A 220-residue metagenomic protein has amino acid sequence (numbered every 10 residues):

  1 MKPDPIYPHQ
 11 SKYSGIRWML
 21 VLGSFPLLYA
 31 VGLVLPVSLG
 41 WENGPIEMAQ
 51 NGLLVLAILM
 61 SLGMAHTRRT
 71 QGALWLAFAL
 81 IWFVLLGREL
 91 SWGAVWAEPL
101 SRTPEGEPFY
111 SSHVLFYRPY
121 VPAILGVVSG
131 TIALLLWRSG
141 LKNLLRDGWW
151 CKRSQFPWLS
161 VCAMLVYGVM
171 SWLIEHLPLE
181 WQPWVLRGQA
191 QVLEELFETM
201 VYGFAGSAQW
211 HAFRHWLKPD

Functional and structural regions predicted by a protein language model:
M1-Q10: Short, Lys/Arg-rich, polar N-terminal cytosolic tail immediately upstream of the first transmembrane signal-anchor
K12-A30, C162-V166: Alpha-helical transmembrane segments
S24, Q50-H66, V121-W137, L196-F213: Hydrophobic cores of alpha-helical transmembrane segments in multi-pass inner/ER membrane proteins, independent
L27-L35, L90-L100, S139, L165-P183: C-terminal ends of transmembrane alpha-helices and the immediately adjacent extracellular/lumenal or cytosolic loop
W41-M48, G106-I124, R187-T199: Short aromatic-rich membrane-water interface segments that cap or initiate transmembrane helices in multi-pass membrane
S91-W150: Membrane-proximal helix-loop-helix units in multi-pass membrane proteins
L141-L165: Membrane-helix boundary/juxtamembrane motif in polytopic membrane proteins
V166-W184, V192-D220: C-terminal transmembrane-bundle signature of multipass membrane proteins, characterized by strong activation on
